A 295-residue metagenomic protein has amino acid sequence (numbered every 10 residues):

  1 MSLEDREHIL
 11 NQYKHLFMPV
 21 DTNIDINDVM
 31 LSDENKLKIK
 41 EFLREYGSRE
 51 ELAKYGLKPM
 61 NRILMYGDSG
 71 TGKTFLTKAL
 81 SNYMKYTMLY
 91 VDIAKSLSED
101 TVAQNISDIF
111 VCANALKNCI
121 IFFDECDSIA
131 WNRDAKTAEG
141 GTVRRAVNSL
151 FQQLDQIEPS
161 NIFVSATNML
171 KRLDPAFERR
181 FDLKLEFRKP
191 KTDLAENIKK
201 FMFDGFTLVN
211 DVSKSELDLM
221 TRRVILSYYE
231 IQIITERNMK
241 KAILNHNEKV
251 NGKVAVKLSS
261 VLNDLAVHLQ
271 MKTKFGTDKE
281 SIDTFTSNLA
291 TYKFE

Functional and structural regions predicted by a protein language model:
M1-D28, T192-E295: C-terminal alpha-helical "lid" subdomain
L31: Walker A/P-loop-proximal flanking segment of P-loop NTPase domains
E34-K40, R44-V212: Walker A/P-loop NTP-binding motif of AAA+ ATPase domains
